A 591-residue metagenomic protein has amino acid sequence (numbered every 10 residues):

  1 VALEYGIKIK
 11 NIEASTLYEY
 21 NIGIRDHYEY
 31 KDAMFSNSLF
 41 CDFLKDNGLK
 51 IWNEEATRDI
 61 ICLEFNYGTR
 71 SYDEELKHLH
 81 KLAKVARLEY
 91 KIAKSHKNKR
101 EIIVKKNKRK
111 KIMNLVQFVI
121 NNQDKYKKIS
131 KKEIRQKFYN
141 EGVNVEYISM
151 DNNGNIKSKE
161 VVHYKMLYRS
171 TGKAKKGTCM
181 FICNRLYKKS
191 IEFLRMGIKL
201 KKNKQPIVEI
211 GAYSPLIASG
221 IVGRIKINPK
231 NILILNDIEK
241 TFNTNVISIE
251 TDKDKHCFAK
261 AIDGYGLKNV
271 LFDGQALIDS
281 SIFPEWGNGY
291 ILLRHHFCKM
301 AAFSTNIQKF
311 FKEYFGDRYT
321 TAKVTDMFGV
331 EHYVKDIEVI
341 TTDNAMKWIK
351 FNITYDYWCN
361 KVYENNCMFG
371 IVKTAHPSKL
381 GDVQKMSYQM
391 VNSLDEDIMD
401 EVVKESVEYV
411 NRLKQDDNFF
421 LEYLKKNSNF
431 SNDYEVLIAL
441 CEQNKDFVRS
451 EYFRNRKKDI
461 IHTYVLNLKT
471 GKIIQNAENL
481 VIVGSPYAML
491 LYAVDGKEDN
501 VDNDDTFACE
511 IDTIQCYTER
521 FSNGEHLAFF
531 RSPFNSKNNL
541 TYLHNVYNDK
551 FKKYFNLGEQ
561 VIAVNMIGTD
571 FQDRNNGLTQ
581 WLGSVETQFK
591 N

Functional and structural regions predicted by a protein language model:
V1-K590: Core mixed alpha/beta domains of very large multi-subunit molecular machines
